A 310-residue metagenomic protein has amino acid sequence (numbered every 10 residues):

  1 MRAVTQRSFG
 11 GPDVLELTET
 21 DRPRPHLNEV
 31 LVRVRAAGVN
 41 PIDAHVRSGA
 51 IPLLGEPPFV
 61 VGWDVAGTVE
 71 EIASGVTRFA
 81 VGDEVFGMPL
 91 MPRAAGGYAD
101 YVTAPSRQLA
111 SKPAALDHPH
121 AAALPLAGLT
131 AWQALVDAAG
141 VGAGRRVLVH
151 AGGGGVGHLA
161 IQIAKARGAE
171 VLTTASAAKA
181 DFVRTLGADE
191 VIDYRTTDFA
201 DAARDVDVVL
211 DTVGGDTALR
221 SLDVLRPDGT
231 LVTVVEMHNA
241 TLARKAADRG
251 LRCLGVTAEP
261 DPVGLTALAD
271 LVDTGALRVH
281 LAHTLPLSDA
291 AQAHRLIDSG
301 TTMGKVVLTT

Functional and structural regions predicted by a protein language model:
M1, L265-T310: C-terminal hydrophobic helical "lid"/dimerization subdomain of Rossmann-like NAD(P)H-dependent oxidoreductases
D21-G38, A50-M91: Glycine-rich beta-strand-centered segment in the early N-terminal region that forms part of a ligand/cofactor-binding
R78, M88-A151: NAD(P)H dinucleotide-binding glycine-rich loop of Rossmann-like/cofactor-binding domains, especially the beta1-alpha1
E84, R146, E170, G229-T230 (+1 more regions): Short glycine-centered segments of the SAM/dcSAM-binding site in methyltransferase folds
F86, V209-L210, V232: N-terminal Rossmann-like NAD(P) cofactor-binding module of classical short-chain dehydrogenase/reductase
A121-D193: Mid-domain Rossmann-like dinucleotide-binding core that forms the NAD(H)/NADP(H) cofactor-binding site
D201-V208: A short acidic, Gly/Pro-enriched loop at the edge of an enzyme's catalytic core that lines a small-molecule cofactor
V213-L277, T310: Glycine-rich phosphate-binding loop and adjacent beta-alpha segment of Rossmann(oid) nucleotide-cofactor-binding
